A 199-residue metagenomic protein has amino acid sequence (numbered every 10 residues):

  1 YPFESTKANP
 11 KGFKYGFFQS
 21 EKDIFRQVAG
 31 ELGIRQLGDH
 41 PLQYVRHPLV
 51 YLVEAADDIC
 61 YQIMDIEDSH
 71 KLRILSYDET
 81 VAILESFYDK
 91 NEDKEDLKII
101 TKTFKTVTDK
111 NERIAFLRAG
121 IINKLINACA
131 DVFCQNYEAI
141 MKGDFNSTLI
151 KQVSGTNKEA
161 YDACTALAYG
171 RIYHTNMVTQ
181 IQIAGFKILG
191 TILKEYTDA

Functional and structural regions predicted by a protein language model:
Y1-A115: Sequence-structural signature of the catalytic-core scaffold of metal-dependent phosphohydrolases that act on
K22-F25, Y77, V81, A119 (+5 more regions): Alpha-helix initiation and N-capping motif
Q27, E31, F87, L125 (+4 more regions): Residues that form generic nucleotide/phosphate-binding pockets
Y44-Y51, K110-I121, L149-Q152, Y173-I181: Non-transmembrane, amphipathic alpha-helical segments
Y51, A55-D58, I121, L125-A128 (+4 more regions): Charged, amphipathic alpha-helical oligomerization/scaffolding segments
D58-Y61, D65-L72, A128-Q135, G170 (+1 more regions): Short, well-ordered loop/turn and helix-capping segments at boundaries between secondary-structure elements and domains
L97-D162: Long, amphipathic alpha-helical stalk/connector segments used for oligomerization, subunit docking, or mechanical
C134-A199: Substrate-recognition/cap regions that form aromatic- and gly/pro-loop-enriched pockets for small-molecule ligands
